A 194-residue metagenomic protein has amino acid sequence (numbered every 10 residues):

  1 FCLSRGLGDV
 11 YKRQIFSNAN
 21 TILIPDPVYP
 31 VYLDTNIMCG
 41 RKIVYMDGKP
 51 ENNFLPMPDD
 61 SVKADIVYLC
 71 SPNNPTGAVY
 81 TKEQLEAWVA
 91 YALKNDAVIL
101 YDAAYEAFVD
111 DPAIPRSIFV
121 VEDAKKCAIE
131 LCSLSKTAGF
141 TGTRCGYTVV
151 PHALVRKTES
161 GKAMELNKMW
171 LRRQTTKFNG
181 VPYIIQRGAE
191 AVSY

Functional and structural regions predicted by a protein language model:
F1-Y11: Single conserved hydrophobic/aromatic residue that forms the stacking wall/gate of nucleotide- or nucleobase-binding
G8, N20, D65, K126 (+1 more regions): Conserved acidic residues
G8-D9, V28-Y32, A138: Conserved coil-to-alpha-helix start sites within the AMP-binding
Q14-N36: Conserved PLP-anchoring active-site segment centered on the Schiff-base-forming lysine
N20, R41, K94-V98, K125-K126: A short helix->loop->beta-strand "cap" motif at the edges of active sites that frequently abuts
P27, A103-Y105, S133-L134: Short strand-turn motif at the edge of the Rossmann-like AdoMet-binding core
V44, G48-F119: Active-site phosphate-binding strand-loop segment of PLP-dependent enzymes
V121-Y194: Conserved core segment of the aminotransferase class I/II
